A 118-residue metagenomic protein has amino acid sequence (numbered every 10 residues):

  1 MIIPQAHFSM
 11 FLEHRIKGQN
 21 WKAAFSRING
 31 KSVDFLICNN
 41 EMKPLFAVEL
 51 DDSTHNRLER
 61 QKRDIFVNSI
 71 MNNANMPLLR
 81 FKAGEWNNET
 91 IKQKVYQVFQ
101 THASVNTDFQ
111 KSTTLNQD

Functional and structural regions predicted by a protein language model:
P4-L45: Active-site metal-binding core of divalent-cation-utilizing nuclease and nuclease-like domains
F11, N20, K43, A47 (+4 more regions): Aromatic-residue detector
K31-Q93: Basic, amphipathic alpha-helical patches used to engage nucleic acids or provide basic targeting signals, exemplified
N75-D118: Basic, glycine-rich
